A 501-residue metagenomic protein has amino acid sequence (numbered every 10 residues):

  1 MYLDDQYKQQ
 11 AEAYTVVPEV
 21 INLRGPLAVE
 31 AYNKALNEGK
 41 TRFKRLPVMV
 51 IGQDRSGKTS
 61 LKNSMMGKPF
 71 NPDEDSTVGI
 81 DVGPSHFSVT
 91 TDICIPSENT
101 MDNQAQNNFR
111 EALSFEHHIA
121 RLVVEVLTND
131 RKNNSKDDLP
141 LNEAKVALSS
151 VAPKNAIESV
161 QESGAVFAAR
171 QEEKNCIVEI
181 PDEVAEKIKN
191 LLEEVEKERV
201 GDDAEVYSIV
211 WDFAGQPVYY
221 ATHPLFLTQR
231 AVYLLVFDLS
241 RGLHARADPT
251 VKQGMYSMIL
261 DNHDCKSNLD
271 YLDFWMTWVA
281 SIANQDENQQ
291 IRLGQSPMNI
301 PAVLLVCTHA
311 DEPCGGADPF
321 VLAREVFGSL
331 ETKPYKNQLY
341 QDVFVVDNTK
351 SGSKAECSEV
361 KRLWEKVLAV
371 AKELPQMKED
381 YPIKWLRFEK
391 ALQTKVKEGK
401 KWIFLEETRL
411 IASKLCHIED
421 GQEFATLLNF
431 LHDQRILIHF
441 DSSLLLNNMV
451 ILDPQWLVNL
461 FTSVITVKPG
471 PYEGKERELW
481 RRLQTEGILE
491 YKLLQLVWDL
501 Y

Functional and structural regions predicted by a protein language model:
M1-M49, Q53, D75-T77, D81-R199 (+3 more regions): Short, flexible boundary segments at extreme N-termini or domain junctions of P-loop NTPases and their
Y2, Y7-Y14, E30, M298-L304 (+2 more regions): Canonical P-loop GTPase G-domain recognition
S56: ATP-binding Walker
T59-P72: A conserved segment at the C-terminal end of the G1
P72-I80, C94, T100, N108-R110 (+11 more regions): N-terminal switch/interaction subdomains of large nucleotide-dependent motors and GTPases
K136-A147, K154-I157, S163-F167, Q171-Y207 (+2 more regions): Conserved C-terminal guanine-recognition region of P-loop GTPase G domains, centered on the G4
K350-Y501: Noncatalytic alpha-helical scaffolds and linker/capping helices
